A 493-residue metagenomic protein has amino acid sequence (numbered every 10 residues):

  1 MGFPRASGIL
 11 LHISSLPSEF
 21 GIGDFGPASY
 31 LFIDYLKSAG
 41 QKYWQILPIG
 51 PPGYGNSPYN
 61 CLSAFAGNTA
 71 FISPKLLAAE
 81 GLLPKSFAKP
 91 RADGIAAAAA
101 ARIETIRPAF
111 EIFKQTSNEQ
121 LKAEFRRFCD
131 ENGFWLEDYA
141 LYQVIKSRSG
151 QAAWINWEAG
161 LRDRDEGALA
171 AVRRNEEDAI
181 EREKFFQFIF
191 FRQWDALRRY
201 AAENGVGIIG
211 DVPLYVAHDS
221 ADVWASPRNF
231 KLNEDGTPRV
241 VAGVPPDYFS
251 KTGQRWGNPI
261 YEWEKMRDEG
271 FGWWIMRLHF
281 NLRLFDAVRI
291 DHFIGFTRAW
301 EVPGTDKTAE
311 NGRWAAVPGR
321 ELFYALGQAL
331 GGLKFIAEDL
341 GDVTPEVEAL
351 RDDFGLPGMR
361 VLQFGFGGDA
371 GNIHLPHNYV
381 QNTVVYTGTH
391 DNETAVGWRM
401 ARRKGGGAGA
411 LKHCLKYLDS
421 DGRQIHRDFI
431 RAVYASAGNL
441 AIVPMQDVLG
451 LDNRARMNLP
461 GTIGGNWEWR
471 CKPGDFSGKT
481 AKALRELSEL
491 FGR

Functional and structural regions predicted by a protein language model:
G2, P27-P52, L284-F285, V433: Catalytic domains of carbohydrate-active enzymes, especially glycoside hydrolases
G2-R5, L10-H12, S18, N56-F191 (+4 more regions): Alpha-amylase-like alpha-glycosidases and glucanotransferases acting on alpha-linked glucans and related
G8-I33: N-terminal catalytic cores of NTP/NDP-binding nucleotidyl/phosphoryl-transfer enzymes
K37, W194-A202, G327, R351-D352: Surface-exposed amphipathic alpha-helices with a cationic face
W44-P48, A201, G207-P213, N281-G295: Short acidic catalytic loops
E183-V216: Conserved, well-ordered alpha-helix/loop/beta-strand core segments that scaffold catalytic motifs
W469, P473-R493: Terminal-tail/helix-coil boundary detector
